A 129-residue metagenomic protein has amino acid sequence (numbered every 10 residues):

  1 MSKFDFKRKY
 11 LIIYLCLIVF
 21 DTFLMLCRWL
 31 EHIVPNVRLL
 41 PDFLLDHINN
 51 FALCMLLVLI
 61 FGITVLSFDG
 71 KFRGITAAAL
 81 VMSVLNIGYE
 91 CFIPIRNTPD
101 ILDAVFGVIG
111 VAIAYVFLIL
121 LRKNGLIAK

Functional and structural regions predicted by a protein language model:
M1-K129: Bulky hydrophobic segments
